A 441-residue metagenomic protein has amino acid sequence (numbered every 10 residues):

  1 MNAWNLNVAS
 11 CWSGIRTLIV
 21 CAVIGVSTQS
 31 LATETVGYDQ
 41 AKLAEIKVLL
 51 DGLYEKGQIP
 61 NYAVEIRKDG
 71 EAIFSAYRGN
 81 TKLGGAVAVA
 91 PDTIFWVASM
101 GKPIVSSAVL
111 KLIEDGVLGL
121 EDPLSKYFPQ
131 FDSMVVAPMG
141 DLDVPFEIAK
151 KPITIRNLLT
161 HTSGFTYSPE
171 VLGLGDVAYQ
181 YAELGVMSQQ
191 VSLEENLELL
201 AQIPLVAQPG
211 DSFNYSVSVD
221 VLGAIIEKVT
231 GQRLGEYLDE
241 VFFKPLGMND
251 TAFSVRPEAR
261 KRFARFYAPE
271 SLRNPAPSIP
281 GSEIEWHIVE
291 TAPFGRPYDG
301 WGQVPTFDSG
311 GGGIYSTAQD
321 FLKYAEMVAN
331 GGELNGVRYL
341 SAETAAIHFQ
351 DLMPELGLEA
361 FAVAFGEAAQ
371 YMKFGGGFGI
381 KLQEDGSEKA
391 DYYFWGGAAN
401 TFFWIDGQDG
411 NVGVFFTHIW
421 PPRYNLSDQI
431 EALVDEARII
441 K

Functional and structural regions predicted by a protein language model:
N2-L18: Bacterial N-terminal signal peptides that target proteins for export
R16-S27: Bacterial N-terminal signal peptides
T28-A32: Sec/Tat signal peptide C-region and signal peptidase I cleavage site
V36-F95, V117-G119, S133-G140, K389 (+1 more regions): Short, conserved catalytic-motif segment at the N-terminal edge
A44-D51, V64, G70, W96-L124 (+4 more regions): Active-site SXXK
V135-G386: Short, surface-exposed loop or secondary-structure junction motifs that flank catalytic or metal-binding residues
G386-Y393: Short, hydrophobic/aromatic-rich segments at coil-to-beta transitions
F402-D406, G410-H418: Short, well-ordered beta-strand elements
